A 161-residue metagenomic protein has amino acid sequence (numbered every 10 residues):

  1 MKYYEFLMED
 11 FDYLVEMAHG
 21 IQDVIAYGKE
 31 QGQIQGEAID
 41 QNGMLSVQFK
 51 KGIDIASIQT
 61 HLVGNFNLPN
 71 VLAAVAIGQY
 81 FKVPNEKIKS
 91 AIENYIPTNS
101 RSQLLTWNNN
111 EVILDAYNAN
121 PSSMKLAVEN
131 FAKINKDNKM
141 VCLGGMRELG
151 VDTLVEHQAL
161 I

Functional and structural regions predicted by a protein language model:
M1-E111, K136-D137: Acidic, Mg2+-coordinating active-site environments of NTP-dependent enzymes
T98-S100, A116-I161: Active-site beta-alpha connecting loops in nucleotide-dependent enzymes
